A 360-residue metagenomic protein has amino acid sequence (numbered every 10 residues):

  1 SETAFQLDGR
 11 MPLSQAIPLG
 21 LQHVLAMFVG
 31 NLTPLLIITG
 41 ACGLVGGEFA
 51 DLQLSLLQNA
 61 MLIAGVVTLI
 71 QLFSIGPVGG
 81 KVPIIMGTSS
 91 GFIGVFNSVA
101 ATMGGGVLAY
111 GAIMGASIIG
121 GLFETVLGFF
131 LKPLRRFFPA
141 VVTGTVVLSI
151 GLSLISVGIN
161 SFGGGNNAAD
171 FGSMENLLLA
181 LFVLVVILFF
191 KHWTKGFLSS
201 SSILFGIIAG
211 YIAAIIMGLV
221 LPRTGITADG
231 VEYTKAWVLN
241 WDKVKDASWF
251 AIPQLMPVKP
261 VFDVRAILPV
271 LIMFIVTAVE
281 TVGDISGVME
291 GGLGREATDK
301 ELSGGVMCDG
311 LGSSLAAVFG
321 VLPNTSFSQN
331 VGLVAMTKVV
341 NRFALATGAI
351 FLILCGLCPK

Functional and structural regions predicted by a protein language model:
S1-I84, G91-M103: N-terminal signal-anchor module of multipass membrane proteins
A4-P12, P257-R265, T298-D299: Helix-boundary and loop/linker segments of multi-pass membrane transporters
L13, T39-G79, L268-R342: Membrane-embedded helical hairpins/re-entrant loop segments and their flanking transmembrane helices within multi-pass
L21-F28, I118, V142, S173-L177 (+4 more regions): Hydrophobic alpha-helical transmembrane segments of multi-pass membrane proteins
G46, D51-S55, V186-I252, P257 (+1 more regions): Flexible hinge motifs at transmembrane-helix junctions and intramembrane kinks/re-entrant loops in multi-pass membrane
S55-L56, V78-F92, R136-T145, L198-F205 (+2 more regions): Short, non-helical or kinked segments that cap or interrupt transmembrane helices
L62-V67, M86-T102, S149-L154, F205 (+3 more regions): Hydrophobic alpha-helical segments within and immediately flanking transmembrane helices of multi-pass membrane proteins
V99-V220, A346-K360: Membrane-embedded alpha-helical modules
